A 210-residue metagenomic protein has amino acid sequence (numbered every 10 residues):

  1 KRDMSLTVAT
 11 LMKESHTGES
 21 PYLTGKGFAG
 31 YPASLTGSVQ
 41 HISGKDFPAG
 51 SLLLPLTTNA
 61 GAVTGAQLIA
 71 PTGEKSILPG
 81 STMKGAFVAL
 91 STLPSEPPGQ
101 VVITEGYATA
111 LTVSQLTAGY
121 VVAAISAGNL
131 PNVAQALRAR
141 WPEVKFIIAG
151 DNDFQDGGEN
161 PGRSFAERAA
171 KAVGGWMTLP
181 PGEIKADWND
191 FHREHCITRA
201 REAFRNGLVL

Functional and structural regions predicted by a protein language model:
K1, H41-V144: Phosphate-handling DNA/RNA-contact segment within nucleic-acid enzymes
K1-S51, S95, G207-L210: TOPRIM metal-binding catalytic domain and adjacent DNA-binding surface shared by DnaG-type primases
A9-M12, A33, A66, V88 (+3 more regions): Generic hydrophobic, helix-prone segments enriched in Leu/Val/Ile
E14-S15, T104, P161: Residue-level recognition of alpha-helix initiation/capping sites
Y22, H41, V101, G182-K185: Generic detection of intrinsically disordered/low-complexity segments and helix-coil linkers/edges
F28, P32-A33, G85-V88, A123 (+1 more regions): Residue-level detector of intrinsically disordered, flexible termini and proteolytic processing junctions
S34-H41, A89-L93, I148-F154: Short regulatory "switch" loops immediately downstream of catalytic or recognition motifs within protein catalytic
E96-G99, A108-L210: TOPRIM fold recognition
